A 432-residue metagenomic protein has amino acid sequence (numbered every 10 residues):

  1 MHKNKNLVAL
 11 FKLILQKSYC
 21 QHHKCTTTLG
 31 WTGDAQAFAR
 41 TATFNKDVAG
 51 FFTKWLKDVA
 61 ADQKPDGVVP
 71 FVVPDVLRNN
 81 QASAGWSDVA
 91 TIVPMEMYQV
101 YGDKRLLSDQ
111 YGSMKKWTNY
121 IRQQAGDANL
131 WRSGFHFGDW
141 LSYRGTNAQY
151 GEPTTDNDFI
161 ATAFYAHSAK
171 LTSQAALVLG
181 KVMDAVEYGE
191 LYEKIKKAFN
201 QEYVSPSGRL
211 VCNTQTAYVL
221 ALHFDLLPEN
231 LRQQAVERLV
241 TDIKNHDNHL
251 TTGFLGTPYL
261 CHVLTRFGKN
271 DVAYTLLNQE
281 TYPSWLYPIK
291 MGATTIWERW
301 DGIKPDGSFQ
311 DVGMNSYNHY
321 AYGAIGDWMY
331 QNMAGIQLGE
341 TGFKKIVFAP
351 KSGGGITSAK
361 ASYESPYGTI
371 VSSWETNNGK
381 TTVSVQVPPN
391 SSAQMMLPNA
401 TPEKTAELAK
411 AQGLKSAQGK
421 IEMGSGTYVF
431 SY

Functional and structural regions predicted by a protein language model:
M1-F137, G256-T257, C261: Substrate-binding groove/exosite segments of carbohydrate-active enzymes
K3, C20, D66-A90, Q99 (+2 more regions): The feature captures the catalytic groove of carbohydrate-active enzymes
L10, I14, D58, D62 (+11 more regions): Structured segments of extracytoplasmic/periplasmic soluble domains in secreted or envelope-associated proteins
F38, V59, D103, Y165 (+3 more regions): Conserved hydrophobic/aromatic pocket- or pore-lining residues that grip, position, or stack substrates in active sites
L56, Y111, T118, G189 (+3 more regions): Inward-facing hydrophobic residues that define packing positions of alpha-helical scaffold repeats
G189-E190, D271-Y432: Non-catalytic C-terminal accessory modules of carbohydrate-active enzymes
N245-Y287, M291: Repeat-solenoid scaffold signature
